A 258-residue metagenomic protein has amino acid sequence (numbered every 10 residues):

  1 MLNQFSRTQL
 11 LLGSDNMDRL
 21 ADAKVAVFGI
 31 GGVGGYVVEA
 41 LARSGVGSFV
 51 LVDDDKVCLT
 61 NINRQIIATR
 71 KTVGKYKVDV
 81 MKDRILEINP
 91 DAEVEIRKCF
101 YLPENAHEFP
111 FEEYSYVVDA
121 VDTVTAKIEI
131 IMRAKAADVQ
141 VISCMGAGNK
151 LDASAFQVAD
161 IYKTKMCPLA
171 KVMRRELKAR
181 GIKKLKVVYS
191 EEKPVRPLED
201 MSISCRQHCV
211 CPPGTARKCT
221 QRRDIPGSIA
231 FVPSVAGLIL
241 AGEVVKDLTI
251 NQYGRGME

Functional and structural regions predicted by a protein language model:
M1-A26: N-terminal charged helix/coil linker that caps or initiates catalytic domains
L2, E112-Y116, A126, A136 (+3 more regions): Glycine-rich phosphate/adenylate-binding loop
V27-G29, V52: Conserved N-terminal Rossmann-fold NAD(P)-binding element of oxidoreductases
V33-G34: Hydrophobic/small residue at the entry helix of a nucleotide-binding pocket
A42-S48, A136: Conserved S-adenosyl-L-methionine
V46, L51-N89: Glycine-rich phosphate-binding loop and adjoining beta1-alpha1-beta2 segment of Rossmann-like nucleotide-binding folds
T60-I67, N149-D160: Acidic/polar active-site rim loop that often engages polyanionic ligands
K98-A106: Conserved SAM/SAH-binding loop
